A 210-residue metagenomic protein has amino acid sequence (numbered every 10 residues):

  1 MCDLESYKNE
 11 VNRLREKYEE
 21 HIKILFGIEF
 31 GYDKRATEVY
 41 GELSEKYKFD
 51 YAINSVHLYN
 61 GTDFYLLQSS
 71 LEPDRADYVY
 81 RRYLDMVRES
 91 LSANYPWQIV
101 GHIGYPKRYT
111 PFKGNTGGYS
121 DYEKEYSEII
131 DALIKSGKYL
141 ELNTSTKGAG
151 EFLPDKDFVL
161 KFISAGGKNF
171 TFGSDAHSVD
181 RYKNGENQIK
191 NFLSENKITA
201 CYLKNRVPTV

Functional and structural regions predicted by a protein language model:
M1-R81, S178-R181: A metal-dependent hydrolase metal-coordination microenvironment
K8-E20, G41-I53, L91-Y95, E128-G137 (+2 more regions): Acidic (Asp/Glu)-rich catalytic clusters
L25-E29, I53-S55, G101-I103, E141-N143 (+2 more regions): A cross-family glycoside hydrolase active-site/sugar-binding cleft signature
Y47, Y51-D131, Y139-A149, L153: Divalent metal-binding pocket/active-site signature
S92, K113-V210: Charged catalytic cores and adjacent phosphate/nucleic-acid-binding surfaces used for phosphate/nucleic-acid chemistry
